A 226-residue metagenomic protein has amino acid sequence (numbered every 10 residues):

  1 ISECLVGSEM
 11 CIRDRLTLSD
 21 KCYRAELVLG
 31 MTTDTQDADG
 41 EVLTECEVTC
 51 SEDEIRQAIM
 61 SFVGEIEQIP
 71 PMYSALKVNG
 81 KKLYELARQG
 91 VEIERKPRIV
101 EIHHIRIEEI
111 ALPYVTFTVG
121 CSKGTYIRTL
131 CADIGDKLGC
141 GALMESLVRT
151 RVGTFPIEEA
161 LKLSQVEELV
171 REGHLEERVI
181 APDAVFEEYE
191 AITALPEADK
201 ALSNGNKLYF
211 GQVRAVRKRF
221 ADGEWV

Functional and structural regions predicted by a protein language model:
I1-G7, I12: Single conserved hydrophobic/aromatic residue that forms the stacking wall/gate of nucleotide- or nucleobase-binding
C4, A25, G80, L130 (+1 more regions): Residue-level signal for inorganic ion chemistry
R15-Q68: Acidic, low-complexity central loop/insert segments
S19, D53, K137, G141-V226: Accessory RNA 3′-end/elbow-binding domains used by RNA modification enzymes
A25-L27, I105, F117, L147: A structural signal for short, well-ordered beta-strand segments
G40-C50, M72-S74, E92, F117-T118: Flexible, glycine/proline-enriched loop segments at strand-loop-helix junctions that form or flank small-ligand binding
S74, V78-H104: Extended alpha-helical targeting/anchoring segments, especially N-terminal organellar/secretory targeting helices
E92-G124, R128-G139: The conserved catalytic core of RNA pseudouridine synthases
